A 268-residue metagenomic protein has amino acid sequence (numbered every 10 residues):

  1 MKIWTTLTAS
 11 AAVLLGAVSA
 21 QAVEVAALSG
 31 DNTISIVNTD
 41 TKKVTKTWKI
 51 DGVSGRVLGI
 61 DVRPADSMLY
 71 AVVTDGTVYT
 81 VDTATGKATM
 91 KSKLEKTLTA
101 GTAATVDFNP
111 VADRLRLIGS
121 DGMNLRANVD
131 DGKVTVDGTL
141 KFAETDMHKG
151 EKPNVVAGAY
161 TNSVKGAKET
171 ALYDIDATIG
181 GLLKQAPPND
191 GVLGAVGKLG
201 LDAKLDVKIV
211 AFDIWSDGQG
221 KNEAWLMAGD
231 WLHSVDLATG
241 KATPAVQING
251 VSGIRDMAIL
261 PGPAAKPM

Functional and structural regions predicted by a protein language model:
M1-A22: Gram-negative bacterial Sec-dependent N-terminal signal peptides
Q21-T39: An edge-strand/N-cap motif at the start of beta-rich repeat modules
E24-L28, M68-A71, R114-L117, A167 (+2 more regions): Conserved beta-propeller blade signature
D31-S35, D75-Y79, D121-N124, T178-G181 (+1 more regions): Loop/turn residues immediately N-terminal
T39-K42, D82-G86, N128-G132, P187-D190 (+1 more regions): Short loop/turn segments that connect beta-strands within beta-propeller blades
K43-G52, K87-T97, V136-H148, V192-K204 (+1 more regions): A short beta-strand motif characteristic of beta-propeller blades
L58-S67, T97-D113, G150-K168, L205-G220 (+1 more regions): Structural signature of eukaryotic scaffold interfaces centered on beta-propeller domains
L237, A242-P267: Blade-level signature of beta-propeller repeat domains, shared across WD40, Kelch, NHL, RCC1 and BNR/Asp-box propellers
